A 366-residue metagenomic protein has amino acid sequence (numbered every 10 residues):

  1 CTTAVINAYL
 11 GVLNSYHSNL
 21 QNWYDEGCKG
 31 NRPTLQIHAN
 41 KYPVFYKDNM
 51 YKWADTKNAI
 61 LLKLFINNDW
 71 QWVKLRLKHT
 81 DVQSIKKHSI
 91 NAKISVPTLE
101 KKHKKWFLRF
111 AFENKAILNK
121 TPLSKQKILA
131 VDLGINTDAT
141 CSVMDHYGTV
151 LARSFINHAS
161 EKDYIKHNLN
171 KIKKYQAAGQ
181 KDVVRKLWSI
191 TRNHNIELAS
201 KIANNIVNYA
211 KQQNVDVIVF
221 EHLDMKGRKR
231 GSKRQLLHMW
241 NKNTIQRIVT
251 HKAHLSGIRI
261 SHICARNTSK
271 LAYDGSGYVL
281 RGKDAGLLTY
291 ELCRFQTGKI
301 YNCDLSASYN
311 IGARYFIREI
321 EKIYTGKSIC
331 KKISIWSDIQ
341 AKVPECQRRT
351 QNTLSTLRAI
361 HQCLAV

Functional and structural regions predicted by a protein language model:
C1-V366: Nucleic-acid substrate recognition interfaces
